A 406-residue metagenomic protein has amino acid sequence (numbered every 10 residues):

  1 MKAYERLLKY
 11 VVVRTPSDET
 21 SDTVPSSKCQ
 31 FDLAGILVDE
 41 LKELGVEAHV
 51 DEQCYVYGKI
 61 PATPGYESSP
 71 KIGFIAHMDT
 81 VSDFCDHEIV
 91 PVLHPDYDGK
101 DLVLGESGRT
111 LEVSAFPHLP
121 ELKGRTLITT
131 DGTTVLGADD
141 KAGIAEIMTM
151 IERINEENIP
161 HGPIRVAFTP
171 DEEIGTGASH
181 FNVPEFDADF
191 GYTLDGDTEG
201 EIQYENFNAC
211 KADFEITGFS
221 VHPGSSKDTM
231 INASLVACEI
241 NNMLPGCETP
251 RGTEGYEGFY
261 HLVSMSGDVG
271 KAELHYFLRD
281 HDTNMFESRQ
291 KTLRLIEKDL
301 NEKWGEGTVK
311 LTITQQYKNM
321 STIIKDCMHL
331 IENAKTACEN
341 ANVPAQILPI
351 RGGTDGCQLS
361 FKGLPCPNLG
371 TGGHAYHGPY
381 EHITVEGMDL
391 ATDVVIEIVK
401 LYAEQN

Functional and structural regions predicted by a protein language model:
K2-K28, I128-T129, Y317, H377-G378: N-terminal capping segment at the start of a domain
D22-S69, G73-I75, D79: A non-catalytic alpha/beta surface segment that caps or lines the substrate-entry region of metallo-dependent hydrolase
Y66-P160, A188: Active-site metal-coordination/substrate-binding segment of hydrolases, especially metallo-dependent peptidases
L119-T134, T217-V221, A341, G373-H377: Glycine/charged-rich beta-loop-alpha catalytic/anionic-binding loops adjacent to active sites
P120-N206, C247-G267, K271-H281, E287 (+1 more regions): Acidic/histidine-rich catalytic neighborhood of metal-dependent amide-processing enzymes
T129-A138, G175, S220-K227, G378 (+1 more regions): A short glycine/serine-rich beta->alpha loop
P184, T193-S226, M230-V236: Phosphate/diphosphate-binding glycine-rich loops and adjacent basic-rich segments that engage nucleotide
S234-N406: Metal-dependent amide/peptide-bond hydrolase catalytic core, centered on the "pita-bread" metallohydrolase fold
